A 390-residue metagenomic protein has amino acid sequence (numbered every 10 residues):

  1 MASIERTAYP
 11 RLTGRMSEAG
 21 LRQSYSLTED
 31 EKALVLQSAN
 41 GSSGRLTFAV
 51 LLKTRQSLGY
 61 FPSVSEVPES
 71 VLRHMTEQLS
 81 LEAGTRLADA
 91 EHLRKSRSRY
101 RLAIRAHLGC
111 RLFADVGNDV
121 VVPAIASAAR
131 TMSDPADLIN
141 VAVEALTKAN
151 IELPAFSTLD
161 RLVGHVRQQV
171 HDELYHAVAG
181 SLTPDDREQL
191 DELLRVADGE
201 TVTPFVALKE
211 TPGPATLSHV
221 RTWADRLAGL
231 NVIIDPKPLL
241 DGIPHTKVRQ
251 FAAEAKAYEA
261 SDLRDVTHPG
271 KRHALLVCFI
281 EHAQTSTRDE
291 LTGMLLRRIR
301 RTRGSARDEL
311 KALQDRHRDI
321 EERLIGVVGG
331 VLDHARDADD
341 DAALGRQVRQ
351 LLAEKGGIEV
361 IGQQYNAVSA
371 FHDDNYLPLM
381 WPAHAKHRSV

Functional and structural regions predicted by a protein language model:
A2-V390: Long amphipathic alpha-helical coiled-coil/heptad-repeat bundle
